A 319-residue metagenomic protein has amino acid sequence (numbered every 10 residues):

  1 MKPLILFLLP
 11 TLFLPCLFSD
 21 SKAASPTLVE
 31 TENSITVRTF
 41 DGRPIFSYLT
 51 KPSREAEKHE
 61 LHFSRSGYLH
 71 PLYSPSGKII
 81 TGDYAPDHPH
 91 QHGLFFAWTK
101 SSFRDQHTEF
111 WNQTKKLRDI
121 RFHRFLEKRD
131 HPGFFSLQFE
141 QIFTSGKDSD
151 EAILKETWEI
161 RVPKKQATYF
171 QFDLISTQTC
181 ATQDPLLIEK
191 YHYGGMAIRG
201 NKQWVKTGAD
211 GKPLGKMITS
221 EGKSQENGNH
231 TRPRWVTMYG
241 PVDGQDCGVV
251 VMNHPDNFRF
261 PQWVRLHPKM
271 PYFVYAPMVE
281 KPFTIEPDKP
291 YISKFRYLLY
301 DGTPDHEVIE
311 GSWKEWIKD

Functional and structural regions predicted by a protein language model:
M1-L4: Positively charged n-region of N-terminal signal peptides that target proteins for export
L6-C16: Bacterial N-terminal signal peptides
K22-H90, G302-P304, E310, W316: Beta-strand-rich N-terminal accessory domains
Y48-K51, E60-F63, P71, K165-D210: Acidic (Asp/Glu-rich), glycine- and aromatic
E55-H107, N112, G211-R234: Extracellular/lumen-exposed scaffold segments
P89-T168: Extended, loop-rich substrate-binding clefts of extracytoplasmic carbohydrate-active enzymes
P185-F258: Active-site/ligand-binding surface loops and adjacent short beta/alpha elements that line catalytic pockets across
V249-D319: Beta-strand-rich recognition/accessory modules
